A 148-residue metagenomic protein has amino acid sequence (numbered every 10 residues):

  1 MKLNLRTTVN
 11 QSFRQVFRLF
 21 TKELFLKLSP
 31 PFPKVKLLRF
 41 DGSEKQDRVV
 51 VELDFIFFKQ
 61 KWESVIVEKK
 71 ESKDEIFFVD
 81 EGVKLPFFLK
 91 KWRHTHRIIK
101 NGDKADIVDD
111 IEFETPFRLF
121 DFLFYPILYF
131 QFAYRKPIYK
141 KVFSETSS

Functional and structural regions predicted by a protein language model:
M1-Q46: Hydrophobic ligand-binding cavity/cleft-lining segments
K2-T8, R48, K61, E75 (+2 more regions): Intrinsic-disorder/low-complexity, polar/charged segments enriched in Ser/Thr/Lys/Arg/Asp/Glu/Gln
Q15-F20, I66, F78, I98 (+2 more regions): Hydrophobic pocket/interface hotspot
L37-L38, K141-S148: Short, highly charged C-terminal tails/helix-capping segments
F40-Q60: Short, well-structured hydrophobic secondary-structure segments
F55-G102: Hydrophobic-ligand binding "helix-grip"
V83-F130: Beta-strand/loop substructures that line and gate deep hydrophobic ligand-binding cavities in soluble
F130-I138: A non-catalytic, amphipathic alpha-helix used as a structural packing/dimerization or gating element in enzyme scaffolds
